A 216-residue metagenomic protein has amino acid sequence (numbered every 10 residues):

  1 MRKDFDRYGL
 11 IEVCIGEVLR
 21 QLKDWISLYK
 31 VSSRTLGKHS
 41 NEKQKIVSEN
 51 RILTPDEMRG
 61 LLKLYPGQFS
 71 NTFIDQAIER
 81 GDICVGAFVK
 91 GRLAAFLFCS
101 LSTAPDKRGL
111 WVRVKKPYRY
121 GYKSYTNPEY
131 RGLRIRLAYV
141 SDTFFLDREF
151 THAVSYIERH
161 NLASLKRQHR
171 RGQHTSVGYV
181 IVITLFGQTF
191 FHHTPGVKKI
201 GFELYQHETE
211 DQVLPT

Functional and structural regions predicted by a protein language model:
M1-L53, L64, N71-F73: Acyl-donor-binding surface of acyltransferase catalytic domains
W25-S32, I83-V85, P117, I181: Short beta-strand micro-motifs in enzyme catalytic cores
S27, H174-T189: Conserved catalytic-core motifs of GNAT/GCN5-like acyltransferases
K63-P128: A conserved beta-strand-loop-helix scaffold within acyl/acetyltransferase catalytic domains
K123-L146, K166, R170: Conserved acetyl-CoA-binding loop-helix of GNAT-fold acetyltransferases
D147-E158: Conserved GNAT acetyl-CoA-binding A-motif
R159-Y179: Conserved active-site alpha-helix within GNAT-family acetyltransferase domains
Y179, G187-Q188, T194-T216: Charge-rich, low-complexity intrinsically disordered segments
